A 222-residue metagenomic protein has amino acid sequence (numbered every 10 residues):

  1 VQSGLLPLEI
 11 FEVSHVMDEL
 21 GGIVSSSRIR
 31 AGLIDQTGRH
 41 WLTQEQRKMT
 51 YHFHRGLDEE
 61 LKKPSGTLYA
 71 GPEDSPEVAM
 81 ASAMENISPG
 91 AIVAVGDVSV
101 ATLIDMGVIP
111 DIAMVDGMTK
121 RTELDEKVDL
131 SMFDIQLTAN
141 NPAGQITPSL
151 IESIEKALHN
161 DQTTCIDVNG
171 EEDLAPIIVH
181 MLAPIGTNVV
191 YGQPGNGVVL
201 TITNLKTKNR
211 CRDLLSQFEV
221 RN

Functional and structural regions predicted by a protein language model:
V1-F53: Classical nucleotidyltransferase
S3, G32-Q36, M106, A157 (+2 more regions): Change "in soluble alpha/beta enzymes" to "in soluble alpha/beta proteins
L5-R28, Q193-K208, F218-N222: Short, flexible loop segments at boundaries between secondary-structure elements
R28-Q44, F133-P142, N209-V220: A polyampholytic, Gly/Pro-enriched intrinsically disordered region
Q44, H54-G56, P72, R221: Generic signature of intrinsically disordered, low-complexity segments enriched in small/polar residues
D58-K208: Conserved mixed alpha/beta catalytic, RNA-binding, or beta-rich assembly cores of soluble enzyme, regulatory
